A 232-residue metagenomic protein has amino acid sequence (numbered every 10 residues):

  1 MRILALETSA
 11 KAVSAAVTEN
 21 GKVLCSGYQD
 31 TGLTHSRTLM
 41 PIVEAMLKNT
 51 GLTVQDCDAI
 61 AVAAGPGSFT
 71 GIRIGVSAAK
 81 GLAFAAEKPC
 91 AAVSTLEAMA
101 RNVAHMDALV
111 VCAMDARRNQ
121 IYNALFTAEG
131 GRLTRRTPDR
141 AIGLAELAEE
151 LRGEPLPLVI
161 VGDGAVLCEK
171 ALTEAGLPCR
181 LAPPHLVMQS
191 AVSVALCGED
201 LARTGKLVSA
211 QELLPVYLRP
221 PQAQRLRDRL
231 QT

Functional and structural regions predicted by a protein language model:
M1-A64, M188: N-terminal beta-alpha supersecondary unit
K22, T34, P89-M188, Y217 (+2 more regions): Surface "functional belts" at beta-alpha junctions
M46-T50, A85, V103, A191-A202: Stable alpha-helical structural segments in soluble proteins, enriched in small hydrophobic residues
K48, L52, R152-G153, L177 (+2 more regions): Generic secondary-structure signature for well-ordered alpha-helical cores
K48-Q55, F84-V93: Phosphate-handling active-site elements
A61-P89: DPxDG-like acidic metal-binding loop motif
P184-V216: Glycine-rich phosphate-binding/hydrolytic loop that grips phosphoryl groups
